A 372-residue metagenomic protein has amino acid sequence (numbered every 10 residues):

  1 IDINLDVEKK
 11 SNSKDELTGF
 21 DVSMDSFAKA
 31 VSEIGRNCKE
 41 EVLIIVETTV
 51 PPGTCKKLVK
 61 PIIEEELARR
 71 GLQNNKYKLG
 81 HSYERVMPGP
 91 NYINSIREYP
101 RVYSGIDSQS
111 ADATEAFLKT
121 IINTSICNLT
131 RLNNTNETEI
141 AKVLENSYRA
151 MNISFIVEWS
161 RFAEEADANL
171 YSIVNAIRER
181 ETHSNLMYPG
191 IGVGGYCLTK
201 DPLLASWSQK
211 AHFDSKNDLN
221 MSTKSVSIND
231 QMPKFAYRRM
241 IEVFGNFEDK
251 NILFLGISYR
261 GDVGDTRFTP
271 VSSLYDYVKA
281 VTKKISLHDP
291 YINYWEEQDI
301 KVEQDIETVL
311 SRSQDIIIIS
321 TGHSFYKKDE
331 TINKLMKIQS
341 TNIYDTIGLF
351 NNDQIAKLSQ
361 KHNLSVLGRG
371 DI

Functional and structural regions predicted by a protein language model:
I1-I372: Structural/interface elements that position substrates and couple domains in central-metabolism enzymes
